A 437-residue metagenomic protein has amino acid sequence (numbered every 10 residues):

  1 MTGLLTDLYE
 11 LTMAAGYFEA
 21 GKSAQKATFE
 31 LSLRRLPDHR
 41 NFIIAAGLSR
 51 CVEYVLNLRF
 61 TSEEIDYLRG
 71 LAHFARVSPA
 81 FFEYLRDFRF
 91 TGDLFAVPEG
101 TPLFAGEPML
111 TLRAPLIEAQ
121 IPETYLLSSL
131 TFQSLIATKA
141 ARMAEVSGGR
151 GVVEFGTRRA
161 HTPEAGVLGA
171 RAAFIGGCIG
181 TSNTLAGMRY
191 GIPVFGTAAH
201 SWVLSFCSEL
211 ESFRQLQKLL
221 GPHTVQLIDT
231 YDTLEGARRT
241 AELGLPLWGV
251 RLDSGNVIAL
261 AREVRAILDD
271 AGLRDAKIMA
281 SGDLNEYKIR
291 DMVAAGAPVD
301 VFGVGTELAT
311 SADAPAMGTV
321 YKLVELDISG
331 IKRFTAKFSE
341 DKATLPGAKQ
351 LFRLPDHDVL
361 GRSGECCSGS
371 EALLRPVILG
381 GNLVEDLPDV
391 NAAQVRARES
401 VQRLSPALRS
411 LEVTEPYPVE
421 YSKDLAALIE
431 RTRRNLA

Functional and structural regions predicted by a protein language model:
M1-L220, L234, K322-A437: Ordered alpha/beta subdomains of enzyme catalytic regions
S201-D356: Glycine-rich phosphate/ribose-binding loops and adjacent secondary-structure elements that form binding surfaces
